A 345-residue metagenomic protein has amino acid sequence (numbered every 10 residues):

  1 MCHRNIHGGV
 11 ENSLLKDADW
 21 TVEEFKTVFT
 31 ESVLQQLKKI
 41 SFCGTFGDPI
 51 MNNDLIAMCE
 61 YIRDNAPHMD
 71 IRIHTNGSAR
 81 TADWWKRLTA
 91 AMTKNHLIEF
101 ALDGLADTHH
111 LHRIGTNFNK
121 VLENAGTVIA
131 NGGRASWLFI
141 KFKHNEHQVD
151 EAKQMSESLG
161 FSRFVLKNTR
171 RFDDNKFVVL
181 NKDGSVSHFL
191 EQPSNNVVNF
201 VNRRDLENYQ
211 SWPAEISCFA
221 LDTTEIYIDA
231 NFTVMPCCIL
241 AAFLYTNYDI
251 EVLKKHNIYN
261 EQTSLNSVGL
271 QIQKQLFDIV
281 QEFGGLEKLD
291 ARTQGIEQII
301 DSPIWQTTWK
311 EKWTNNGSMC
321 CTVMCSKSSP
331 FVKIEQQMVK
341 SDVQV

Functional and structural regions predicted by a protein language model:
M1-L97, L111, G115-N119, E123 (+1 more regions): Conserved alpha-helical substructure of the radical SAM core
R4, I239-A242, V323-P330: Short Cys/His-rich local motifs and their 1-3 flanking residues in nucleic-acid-associated proteins and small
N5-V22, Q35, T89-Q294, W313: Radical SAM enzyme [4Fe-4S]-AdoMet core and its adjacent flexible, acidic and glycine-rich loops/tails across
K26-F29, C59, R63, G126-I129 (+2 more regions): Non-transmembrane alpha-helical segments in soluble domains of secreted/periplasmic/extracellular proteins
L265-V345: Cysteine/selenocysteine-centered motifs that mediate thiol-based redox chemistry or coordinate metal-sulfur cofactors
